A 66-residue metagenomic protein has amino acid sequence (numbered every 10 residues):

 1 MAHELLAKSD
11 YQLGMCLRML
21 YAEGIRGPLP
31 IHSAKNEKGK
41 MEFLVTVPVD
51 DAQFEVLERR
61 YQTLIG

Functional and structural regions predicted by a protein language model:
M1-P30: N-terminal acidic leader/helix
H3-A7, M41-P48: Short cationic amphipathic helices and targeting signals
L5, K38, A52-Q53, R60: Intrinsic disorder/low-complexity detector
S9-Q12, V47-F54: Helix N-cap motif at beta-to-alpha junctions
R18-Y21, F54-I65: Short amphipathic alpha-helices in soluble, non-transmembrane regions that often serve as interface/regulatory elements
A22-T46: Acidic, low-complexity, intrinsically disordered interaction modules
